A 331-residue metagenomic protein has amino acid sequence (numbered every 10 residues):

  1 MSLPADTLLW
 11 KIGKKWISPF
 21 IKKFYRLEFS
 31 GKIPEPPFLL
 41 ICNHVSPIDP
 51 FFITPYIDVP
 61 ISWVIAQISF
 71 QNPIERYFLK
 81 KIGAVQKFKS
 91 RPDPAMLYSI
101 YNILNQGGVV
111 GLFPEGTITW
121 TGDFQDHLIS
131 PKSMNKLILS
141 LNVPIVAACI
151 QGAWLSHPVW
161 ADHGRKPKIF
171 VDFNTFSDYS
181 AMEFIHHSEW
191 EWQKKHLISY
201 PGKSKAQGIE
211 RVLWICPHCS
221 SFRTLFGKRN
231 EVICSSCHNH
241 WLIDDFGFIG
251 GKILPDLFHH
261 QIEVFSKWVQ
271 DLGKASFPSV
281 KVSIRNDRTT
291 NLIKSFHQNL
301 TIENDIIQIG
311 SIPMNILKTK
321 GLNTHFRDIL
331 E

Functional and structural regions predicted by a protein language model:
L8-H44: Helix-to-loop junction immediately C-terminal to a conserved catalytic motif
P34-R91, K252: Catalytic core of membrane glycerolipid acyltransferases/transacylases, capturing the structured, soluble-facing
D49, E75, L79-F113, D126-S156: Active-site-proximal cofactor/substrate-binding loop regions of enzyme domains
V109, T121-S180, Y200-A206, E210-H218 (+1 more regions): A cross-family acyltransferase "interaction/gating" segment
R223-F226, I243-D244: Short, non-ligating residues that shape and space the ligands of small metal-coordination modules and catalytic
H238-F246: Short Cys/His-rich micro-motifs in 6-15 aa windows
I249-L300: Anionic N-terminal interaction surfaces
R288-L330: Phosphoinositide-binding peripheral membrane targeting modules
